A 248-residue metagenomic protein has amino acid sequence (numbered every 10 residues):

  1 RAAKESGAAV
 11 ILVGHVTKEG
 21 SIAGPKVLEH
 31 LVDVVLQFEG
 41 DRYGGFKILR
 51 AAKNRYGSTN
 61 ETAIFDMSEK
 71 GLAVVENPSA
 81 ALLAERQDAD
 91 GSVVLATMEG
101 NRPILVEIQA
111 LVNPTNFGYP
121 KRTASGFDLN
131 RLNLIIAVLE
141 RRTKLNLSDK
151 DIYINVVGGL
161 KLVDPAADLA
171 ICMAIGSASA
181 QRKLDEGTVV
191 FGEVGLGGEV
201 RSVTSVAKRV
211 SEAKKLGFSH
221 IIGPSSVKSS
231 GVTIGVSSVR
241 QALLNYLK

Functional and structural regions predicted by a protein language model:
R1-K26, H30-K248: Peripheral, non-AAA+ core regions of ATP-driven protein-machinery
